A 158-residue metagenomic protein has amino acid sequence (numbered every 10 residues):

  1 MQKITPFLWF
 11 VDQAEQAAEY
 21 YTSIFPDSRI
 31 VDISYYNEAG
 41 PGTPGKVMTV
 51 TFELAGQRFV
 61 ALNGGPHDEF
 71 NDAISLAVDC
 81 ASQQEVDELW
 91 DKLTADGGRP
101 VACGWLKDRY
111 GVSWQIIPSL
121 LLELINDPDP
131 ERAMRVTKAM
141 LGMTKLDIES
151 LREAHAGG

Functional and structural regions predicted by a protein language model:
M1-T5, N71-S75: Short, solvent-exposed beta-strand edge segments and adjacent coil->beta transition regions
F7, L54, L120-L122, P130-A133: Conserved "turn/edge" positions that cap or connect secondary-structure elements within repeat/scaffolded domains
L8-G56: Core segments of cupin and vicinal oxygen chelate
A14, I24, L54, E69-F70 (+5 more regions): Vicinal oxygen chelate
P128-G158: C-terminal cap/linker of serine protease catalytic domains
